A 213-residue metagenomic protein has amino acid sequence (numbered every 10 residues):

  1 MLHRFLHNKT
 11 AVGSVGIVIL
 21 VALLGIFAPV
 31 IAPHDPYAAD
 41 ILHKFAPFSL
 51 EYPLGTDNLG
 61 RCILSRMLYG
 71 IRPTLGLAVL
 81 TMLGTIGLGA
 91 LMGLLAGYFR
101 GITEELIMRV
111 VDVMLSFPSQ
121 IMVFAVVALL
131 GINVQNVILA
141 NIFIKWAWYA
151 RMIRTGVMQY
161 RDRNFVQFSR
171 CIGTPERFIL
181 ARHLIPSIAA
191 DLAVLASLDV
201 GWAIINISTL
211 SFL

Functional and structural regions predicted by a protein language model:
M1-L6, P53-T56, G60, L64 (+1 more regions): A short amphipathic helical element positioned immediately N-terminal to and/or at the very start of a transmembrane
M1-Y37, V110, I188-A189: N-terminal signal-anchor/first transmembrane alpha helix
L2, L6-H7, L64-G76, E104-L115 (+5 more regions): Alpha-helical membrane-interface segments at transmembrane helix boundaries
V12, R72, I102-T103, P118 (+3 more regions): Residues that define the loop-to-transmembrane-helix transition and helix capping in multi-pass membrane transporters
G16, L24-L59, F212-L213: Hydrophobic alpha-helical transmembrane segments of membrane transport/permease proteins and related membrane-embedded
P53, D57, L88, G97-Y98 (+3 more regions): Generic hydrophobic transmembrane alpha-helix motif, especially the helices
I63-Y98: Transmembrane alpha-helix signature in integral membrane proteins
M82-L83, A90, L94, I132-R182 (+1 more regions): Membrane-cytosol interface at the C-terminal ends of specific transmembrane alpha-helices in multi-pass membrane
